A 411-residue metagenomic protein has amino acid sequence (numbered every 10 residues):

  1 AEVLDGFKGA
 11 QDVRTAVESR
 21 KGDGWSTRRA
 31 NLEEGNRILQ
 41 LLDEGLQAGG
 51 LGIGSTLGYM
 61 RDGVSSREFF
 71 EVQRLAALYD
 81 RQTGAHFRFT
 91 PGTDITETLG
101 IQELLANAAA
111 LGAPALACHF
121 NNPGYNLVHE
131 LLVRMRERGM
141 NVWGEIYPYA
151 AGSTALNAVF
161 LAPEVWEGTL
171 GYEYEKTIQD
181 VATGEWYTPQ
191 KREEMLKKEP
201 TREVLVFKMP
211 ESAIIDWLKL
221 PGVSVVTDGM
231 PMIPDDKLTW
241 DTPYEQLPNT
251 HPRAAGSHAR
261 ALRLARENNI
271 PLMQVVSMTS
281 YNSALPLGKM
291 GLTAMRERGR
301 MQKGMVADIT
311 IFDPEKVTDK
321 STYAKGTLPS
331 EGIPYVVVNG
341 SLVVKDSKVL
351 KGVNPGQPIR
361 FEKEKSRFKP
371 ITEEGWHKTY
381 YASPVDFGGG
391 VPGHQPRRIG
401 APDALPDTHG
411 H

Functional and structural regions predicted by a protein language model:
A1-S65, F69, Q73-R74, E97 (+6 more regions): Active-site neighborhoods of metal-dependent hydrolases
G49, H86, E145, D228 (+5 more regions): Divalent metal-coordination and catalytic microenvironments
R74-P91, L99-Q102: Internal metal/ion-chelating core segments
A77, A109, R266-I270, S280-G288 (+4 more regions): Hydrophobic alpha-helix feature that most strongly marks membrane-spanning transmembrane helices and their immediate
M135-G139, W143, Y149-A151, T327-K345 (+1 more regions): C-terminal, active-site-flanking charged/polar segments
V204-K208, I214, P271-S277, A284-T327: Acidic, glycine-enriched loop/beta-strand segments at the rims of small-molecule binding/catalytic pockets
I215-L218, G222, D228-M230, D235-E245 (+1 more regions): C-terminal cap of metal-dependent C-N hydrolases
S347-G410: Intein/HINT protein-splicing elements and their conserved insertion hotspots or analogous self-processing inserts
